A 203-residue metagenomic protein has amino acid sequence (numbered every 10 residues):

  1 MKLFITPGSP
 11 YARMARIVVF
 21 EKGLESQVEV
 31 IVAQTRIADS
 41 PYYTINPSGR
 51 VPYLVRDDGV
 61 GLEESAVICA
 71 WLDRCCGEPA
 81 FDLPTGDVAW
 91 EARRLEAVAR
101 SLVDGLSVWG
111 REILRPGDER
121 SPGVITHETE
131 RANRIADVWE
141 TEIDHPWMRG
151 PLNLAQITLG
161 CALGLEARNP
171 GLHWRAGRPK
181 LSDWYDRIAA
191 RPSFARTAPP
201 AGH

Functional and structural regions predicted by a protein language model:
M1-P122: GST-like domain detector, emphasizing the conserved glutathione-binding G-site in the N-terminal thioredoxin-like
F20, R168, A190: Short polybasic/polar patches that bind polyanions
V67, K180, S193: Residue-level recognition of oxygen-bearing side chains
C69, D73, R93-E96, A136 (+2 more regions): Non-transmembrane alpha-helical segments in soluble domains of secreted/periplasmic/extracellular proteins
P79-P84, P151, A176, A195-P200: Short, hydrophobic secondary-structure boundary micro-motifs
A99-D186: GST-like fold's C-terminal all-alpha helical module
D183-T197: Charged phosphate-binding loop/patch that engages nucleotide di/tri-phosphates or the phosphate backbone of nucleic
